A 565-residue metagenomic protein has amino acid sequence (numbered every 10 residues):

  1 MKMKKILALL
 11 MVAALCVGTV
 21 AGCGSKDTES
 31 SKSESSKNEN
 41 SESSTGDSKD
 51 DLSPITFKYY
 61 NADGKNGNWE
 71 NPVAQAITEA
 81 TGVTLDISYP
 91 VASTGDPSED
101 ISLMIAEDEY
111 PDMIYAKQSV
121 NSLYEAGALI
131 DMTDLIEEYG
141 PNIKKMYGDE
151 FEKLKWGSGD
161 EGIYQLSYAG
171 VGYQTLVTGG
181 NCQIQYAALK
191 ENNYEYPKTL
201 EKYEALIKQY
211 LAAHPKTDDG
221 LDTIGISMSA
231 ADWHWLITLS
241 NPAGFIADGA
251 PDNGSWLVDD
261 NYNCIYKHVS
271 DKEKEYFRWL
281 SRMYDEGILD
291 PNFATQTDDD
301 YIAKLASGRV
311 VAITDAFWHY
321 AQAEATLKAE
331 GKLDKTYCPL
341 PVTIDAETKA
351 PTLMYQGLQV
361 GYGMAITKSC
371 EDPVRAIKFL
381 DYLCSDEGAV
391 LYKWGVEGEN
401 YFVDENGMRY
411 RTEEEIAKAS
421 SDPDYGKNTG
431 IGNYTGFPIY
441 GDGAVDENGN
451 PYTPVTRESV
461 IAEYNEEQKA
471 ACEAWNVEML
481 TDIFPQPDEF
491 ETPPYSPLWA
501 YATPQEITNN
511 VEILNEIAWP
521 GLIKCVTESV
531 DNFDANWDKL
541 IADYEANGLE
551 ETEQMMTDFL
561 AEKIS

Functional and structural regions predicted by a protein language model:
K5-A13: Sec-dependent N-terminal signal peptides
A8-L9, C23-A205, H214, D248-W256 (+2 more regions): Conserved N-terminal structural module of periplasmic/extracytoplasmic solute-binding proteins
G18-G22: C-terminal motif of bacterial Sec signal peptides marking the signal peptidase cleavage site
A62, A389-K524: Conserved small-residue motifs centered on glycine
D63-W69, A74, T81, G172-Q183 (+3 more regions): Extracytoplasmic/periplasmic substrate-binding proteins
T84-P90, P291-N292, C338-L340: General small-molecule cofactor/ligand-binding pocket signal
E161-W235, V258-K304, R309, M364-N406: Helix-loop-helix "hinge/cap" segment bordering the ligand-binding cleft or interdomain interface
K202, R282-Y284, Y301-H319, V342-K349 (+1 more regions): Glycine-rich, aromatic-lined ligand/substrate-binding cores of catalytic and carbohydrate-binding domains
